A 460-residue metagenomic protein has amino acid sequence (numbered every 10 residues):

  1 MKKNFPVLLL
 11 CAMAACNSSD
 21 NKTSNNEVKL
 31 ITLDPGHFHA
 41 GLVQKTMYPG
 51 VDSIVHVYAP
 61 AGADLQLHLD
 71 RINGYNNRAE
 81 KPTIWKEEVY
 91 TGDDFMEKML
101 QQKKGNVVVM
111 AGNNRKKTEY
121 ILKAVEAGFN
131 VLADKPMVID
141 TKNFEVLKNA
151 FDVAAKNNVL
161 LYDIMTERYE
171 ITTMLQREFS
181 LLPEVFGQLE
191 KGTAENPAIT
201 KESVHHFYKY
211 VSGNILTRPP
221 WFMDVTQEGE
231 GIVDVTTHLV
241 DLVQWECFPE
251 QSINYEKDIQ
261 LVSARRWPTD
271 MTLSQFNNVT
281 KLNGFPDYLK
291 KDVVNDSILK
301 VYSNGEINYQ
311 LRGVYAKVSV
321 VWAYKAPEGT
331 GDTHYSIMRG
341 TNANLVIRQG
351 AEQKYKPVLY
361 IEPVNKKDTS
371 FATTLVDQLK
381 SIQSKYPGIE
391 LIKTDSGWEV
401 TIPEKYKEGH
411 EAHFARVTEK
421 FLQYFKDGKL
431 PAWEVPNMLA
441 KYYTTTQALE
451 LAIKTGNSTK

Functional and structural regions predicted by a protein language model:
K2-L8: Sec-dependent signal peptide recognition, specifically the positively charged N-region followed immediately by
M13-A15: C-terminal motif of bacterial Sec signal peptides marking the signal peptidase cleavage site
N17-A127, K142-L161, Q423: N-terminal glycine-/serine-/threonine-rich beta1-alpha1-beta2 phosphate-ribose binding loop of Rossmann-like
H39, K117-Y120, V125, N143 (+5 more regions): Stable alpha-helical elements in mature extracytoplasmic
G128, D134-P136: Short helix/strand-capping hinge loops at secondary-structure junctions that flank key functional elements
V138-I215: A contiguous active-site-proximal alpha/beta segment in oxidoreductase catalytic domains
G213-G331: Rossmann-like dinucleotide-binding domain that binds NAD(P)(H)
D234, L239, V243-Q244, Q251 (+4 more regions): C-terminal helical cap and adjacent loop that interface with cofactors, partners, or active-site loops
